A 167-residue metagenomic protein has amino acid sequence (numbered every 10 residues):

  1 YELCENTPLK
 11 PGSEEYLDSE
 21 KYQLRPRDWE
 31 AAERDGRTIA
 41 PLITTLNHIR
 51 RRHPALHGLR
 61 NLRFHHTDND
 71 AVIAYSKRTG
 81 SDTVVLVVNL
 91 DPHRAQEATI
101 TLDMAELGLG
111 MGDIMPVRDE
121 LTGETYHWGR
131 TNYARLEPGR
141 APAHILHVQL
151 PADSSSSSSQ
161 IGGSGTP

Functional and structural regions predicted by a protein language model:
Y1-P167: Carbohydrate-interacting/catalytic domains
